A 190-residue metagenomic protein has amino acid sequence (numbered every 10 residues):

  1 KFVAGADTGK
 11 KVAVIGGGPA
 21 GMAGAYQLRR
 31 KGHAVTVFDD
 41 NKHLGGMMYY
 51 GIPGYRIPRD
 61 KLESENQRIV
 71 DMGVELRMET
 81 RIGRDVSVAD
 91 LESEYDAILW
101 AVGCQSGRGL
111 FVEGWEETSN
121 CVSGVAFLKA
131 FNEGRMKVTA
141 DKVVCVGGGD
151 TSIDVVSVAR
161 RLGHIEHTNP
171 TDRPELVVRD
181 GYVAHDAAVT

Functional and structural regions predicted by a protein language model:
K1-T36, D40-H43, M48-Y55, N66 (+2 more regions): Fe-S ferredoxin-like electron-transfer domains and their immediately adjacent linker/connector regions across
V3-A6, E113, R135-M136, G181: Replace "in large, NTP-powered and nucleic-acid-processing enzymes" with "in large, NTP-powered factors and other
K11-F38, R77-S87, E92, S106-R108 (+1 more regions): Rossmann-like dinucleotide/flavin-binding elements
D39, I69, L99, C121 (+1 more regions): Conserved hydrophobic/aromatic pocket- or pore-lining residues that grip, position, or stack substrates in active sites
M47-D96, F111: N-terminal Rossmann-like dinucleotide/flavin-binding domain of flavoprotein oxidoreductases that bind FAD/FMN
M72, E116-E117, H185: Short, structured coil segments at secondary-structure junctions
A101-E117, C121-V122: Flavin (primarily FAD) binding-site architecture
